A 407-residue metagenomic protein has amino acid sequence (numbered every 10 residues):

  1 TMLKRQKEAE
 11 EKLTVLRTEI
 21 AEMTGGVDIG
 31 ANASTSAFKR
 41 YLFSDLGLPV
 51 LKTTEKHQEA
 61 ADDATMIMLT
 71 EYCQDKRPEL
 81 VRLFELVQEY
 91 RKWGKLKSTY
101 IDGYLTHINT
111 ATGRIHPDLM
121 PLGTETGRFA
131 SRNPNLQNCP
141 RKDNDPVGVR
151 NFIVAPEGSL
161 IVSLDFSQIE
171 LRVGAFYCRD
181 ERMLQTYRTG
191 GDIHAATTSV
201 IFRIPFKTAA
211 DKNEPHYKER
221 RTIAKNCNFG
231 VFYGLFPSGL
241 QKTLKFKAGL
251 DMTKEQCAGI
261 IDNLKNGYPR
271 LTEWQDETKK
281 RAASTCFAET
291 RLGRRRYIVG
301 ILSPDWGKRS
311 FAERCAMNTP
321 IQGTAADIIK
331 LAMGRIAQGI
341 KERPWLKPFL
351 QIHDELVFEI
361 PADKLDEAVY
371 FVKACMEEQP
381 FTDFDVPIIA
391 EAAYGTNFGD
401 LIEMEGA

Functional and structural regions predicted by a protein language model:
T1-A407: Conserved catalytic core of nucleotide polymerization and phosphodiester-bond processing enzymes
